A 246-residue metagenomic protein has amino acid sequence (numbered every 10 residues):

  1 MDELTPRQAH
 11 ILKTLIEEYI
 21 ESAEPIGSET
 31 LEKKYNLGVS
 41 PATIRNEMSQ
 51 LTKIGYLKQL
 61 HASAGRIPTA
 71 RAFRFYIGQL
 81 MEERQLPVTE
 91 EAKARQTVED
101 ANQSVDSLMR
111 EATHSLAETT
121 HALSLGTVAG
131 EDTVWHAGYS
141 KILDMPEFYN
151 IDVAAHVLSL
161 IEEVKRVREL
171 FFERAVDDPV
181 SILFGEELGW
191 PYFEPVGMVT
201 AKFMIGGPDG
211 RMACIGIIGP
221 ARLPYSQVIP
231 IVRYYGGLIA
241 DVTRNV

Functional and structural regions predicted by a protein language model:
M1-K13: Short alpha-helical segments that sit at the start of domains
E3-L4, V39, P68, L86: Alpha-helical hairpin
L4, E24, P146: Residue-level marker of regulatory loop/turn positions in helix-turn-helix DNA-binding domains and in histidine
I11, T69, I217: Conserved RecA-like P-loop NTPase ATPase core
T14-E21, P25-L80: N-terminal helix-turn-helix
M81-E83, P87-V246: Intrinsically disordered, acidic Ser/Thr/Pro-rich low-complexity regulatory segments
